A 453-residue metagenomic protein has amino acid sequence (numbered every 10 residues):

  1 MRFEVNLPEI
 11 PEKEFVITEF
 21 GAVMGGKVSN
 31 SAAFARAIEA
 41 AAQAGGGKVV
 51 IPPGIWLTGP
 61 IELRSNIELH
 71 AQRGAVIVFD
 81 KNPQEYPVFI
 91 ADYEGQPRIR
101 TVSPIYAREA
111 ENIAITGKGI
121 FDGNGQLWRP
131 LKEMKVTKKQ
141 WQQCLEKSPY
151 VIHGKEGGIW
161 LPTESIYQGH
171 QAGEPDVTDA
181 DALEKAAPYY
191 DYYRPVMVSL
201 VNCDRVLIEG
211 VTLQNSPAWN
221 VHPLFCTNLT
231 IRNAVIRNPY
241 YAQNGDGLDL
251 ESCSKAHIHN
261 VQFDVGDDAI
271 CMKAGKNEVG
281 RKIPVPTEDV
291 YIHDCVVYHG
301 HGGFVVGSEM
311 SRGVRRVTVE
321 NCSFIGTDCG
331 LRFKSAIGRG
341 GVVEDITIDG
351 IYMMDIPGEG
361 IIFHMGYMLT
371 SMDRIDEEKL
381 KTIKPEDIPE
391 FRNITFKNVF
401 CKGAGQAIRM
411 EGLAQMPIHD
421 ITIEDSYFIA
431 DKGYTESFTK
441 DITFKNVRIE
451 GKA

Functional and structural regions predicted by a protein language model:
M1-A453: Extracellular/periplasmic carbohydrate-active domains that bind, remodel, or depolymerize complex polysaccharides
